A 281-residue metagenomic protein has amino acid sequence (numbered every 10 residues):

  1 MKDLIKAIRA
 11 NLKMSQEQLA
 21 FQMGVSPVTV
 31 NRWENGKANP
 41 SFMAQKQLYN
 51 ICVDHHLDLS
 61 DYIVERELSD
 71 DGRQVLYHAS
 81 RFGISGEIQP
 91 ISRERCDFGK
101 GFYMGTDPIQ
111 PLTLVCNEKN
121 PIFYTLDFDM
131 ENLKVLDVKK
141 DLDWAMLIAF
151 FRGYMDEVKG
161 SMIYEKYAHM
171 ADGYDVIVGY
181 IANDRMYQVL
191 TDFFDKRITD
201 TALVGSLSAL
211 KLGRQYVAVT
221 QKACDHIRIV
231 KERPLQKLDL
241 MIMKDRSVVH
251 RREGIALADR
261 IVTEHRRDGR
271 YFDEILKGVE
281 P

Functional and structural regions predicted by a protein language model:
D3-L19: Short basic helix-loop element that most often maps to the first helix and adjoining turn of HTH DNA-binding modules
G24, S41-Y62: DNA major-groove recognition helix of helix-turn-helix/homeodomain DNA-binding modules
G24-P40: Recognition helix of helix-turn-helix/homeodomain-like DNA-binding domains that insert into the DNA major groove
H56, E65-E67, R73-V75: GIY-YIG nuclease catalytic motif and its immediate N-terminal context
S60-R66, P90-K100, T106-H169: ADP-ribosyltransferase catalytic core
Q74-R95: Short aromatic-glycine-(Arg/Gly/Cys) micro-motifs in beta-strand/loop hairpins
M130-P281: Active-site and NAD+-binding cores of ADP-ribose-processing enzymes
